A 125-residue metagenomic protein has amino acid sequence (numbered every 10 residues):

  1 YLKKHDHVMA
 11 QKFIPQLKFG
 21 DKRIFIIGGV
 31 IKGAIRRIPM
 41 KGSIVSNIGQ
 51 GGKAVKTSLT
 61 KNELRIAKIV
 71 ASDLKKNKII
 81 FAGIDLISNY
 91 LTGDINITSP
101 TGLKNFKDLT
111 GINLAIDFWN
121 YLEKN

Functional and structural regions predicted by a protein language model:
Y1-I66, V70, L74: Phosphate-binding site of ATP-dependent enzymes
S58-N125: ATP-dependent carboxylate activation and anion-phosphoryl transfer catalytic cores that bind Mg-ATP to form
